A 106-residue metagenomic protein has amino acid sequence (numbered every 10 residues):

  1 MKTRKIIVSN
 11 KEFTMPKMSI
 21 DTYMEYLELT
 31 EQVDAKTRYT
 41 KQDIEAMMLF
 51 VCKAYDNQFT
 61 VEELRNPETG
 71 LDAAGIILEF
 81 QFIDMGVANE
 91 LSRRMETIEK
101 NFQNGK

Functional and structural regions predicted by a protein language model:
M1-I20: Short, extreme N-terminal segment that most often corresponds to the first beta-strand
I20-K106: Short, surface-exposed, charged amphipathic helix/loop patches that serve as local interaction elements
